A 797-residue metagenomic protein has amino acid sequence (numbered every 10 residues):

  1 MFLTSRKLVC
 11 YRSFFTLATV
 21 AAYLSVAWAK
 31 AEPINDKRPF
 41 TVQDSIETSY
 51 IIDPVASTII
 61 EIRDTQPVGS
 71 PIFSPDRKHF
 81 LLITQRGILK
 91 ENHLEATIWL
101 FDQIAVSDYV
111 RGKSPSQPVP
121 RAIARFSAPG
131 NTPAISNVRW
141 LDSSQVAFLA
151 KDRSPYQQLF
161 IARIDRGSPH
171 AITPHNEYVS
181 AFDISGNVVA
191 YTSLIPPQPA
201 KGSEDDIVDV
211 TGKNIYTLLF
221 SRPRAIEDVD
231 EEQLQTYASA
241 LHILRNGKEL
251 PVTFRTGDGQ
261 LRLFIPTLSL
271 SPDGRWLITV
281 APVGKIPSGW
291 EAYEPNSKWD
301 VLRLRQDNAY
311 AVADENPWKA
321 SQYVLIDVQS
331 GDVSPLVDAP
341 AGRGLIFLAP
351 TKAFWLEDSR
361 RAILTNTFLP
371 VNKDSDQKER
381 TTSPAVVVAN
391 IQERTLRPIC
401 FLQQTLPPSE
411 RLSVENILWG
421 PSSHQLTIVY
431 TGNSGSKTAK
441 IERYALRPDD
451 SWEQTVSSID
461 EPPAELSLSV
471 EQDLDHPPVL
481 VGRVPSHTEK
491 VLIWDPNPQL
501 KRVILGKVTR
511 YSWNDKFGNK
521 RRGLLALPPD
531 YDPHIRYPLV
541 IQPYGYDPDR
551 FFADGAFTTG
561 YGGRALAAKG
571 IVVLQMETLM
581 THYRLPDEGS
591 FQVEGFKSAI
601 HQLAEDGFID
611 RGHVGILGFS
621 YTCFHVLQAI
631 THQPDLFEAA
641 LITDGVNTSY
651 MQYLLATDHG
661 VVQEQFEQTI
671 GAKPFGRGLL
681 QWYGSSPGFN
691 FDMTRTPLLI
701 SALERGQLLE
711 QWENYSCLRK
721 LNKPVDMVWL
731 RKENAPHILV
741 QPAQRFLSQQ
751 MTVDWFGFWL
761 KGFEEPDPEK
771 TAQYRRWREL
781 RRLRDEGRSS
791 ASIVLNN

Functional and structural regions predicted by a protein language model:
M1-Y11: N-terminal secretory signal peptides that target proteins for export/translocation
S13-S25: Bacterial N-terminal signal peptides
A27-L466, L474-H476, R483, Q707 (+2 more regions): Beta-propeller folds
G69-P71, W276-A281, P287, I441 (+6 more regions): Non-catalytic accessory segments flanking enzyme active sites
A190, I278, L468, V481 (+6 more regions): Hydrophobic/aromatic beta-strand patches that form the interior of the parallel beta-sheet core in alpha/beta enzyme
P282, T367, Q472, Q542-Y546 (+2 more regions): Glycine-rich His-Gly loop
W494-G612, F619: Cap/lid segment of the alpha/beta-hydrolase catalytic domain
T559-K569, V573-N797: Active-site-proximal cap/loop segments of hydrolase catalytic domains
